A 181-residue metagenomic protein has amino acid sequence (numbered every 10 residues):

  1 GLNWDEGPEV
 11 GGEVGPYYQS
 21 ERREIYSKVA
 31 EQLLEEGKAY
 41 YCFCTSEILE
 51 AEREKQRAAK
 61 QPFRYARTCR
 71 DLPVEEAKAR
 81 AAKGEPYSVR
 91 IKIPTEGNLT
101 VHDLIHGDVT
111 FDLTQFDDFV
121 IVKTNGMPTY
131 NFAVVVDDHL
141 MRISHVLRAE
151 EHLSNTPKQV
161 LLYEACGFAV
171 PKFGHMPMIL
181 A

Functional and structural regions predicted by a protein language model:
G1-V14: A glycine-rich helix N-cap at a beta->alpha junction
Q19, Q32-A181: Active-site cores that bind ATP or allylic diphosphates and position pyrophosphate for catalysis
